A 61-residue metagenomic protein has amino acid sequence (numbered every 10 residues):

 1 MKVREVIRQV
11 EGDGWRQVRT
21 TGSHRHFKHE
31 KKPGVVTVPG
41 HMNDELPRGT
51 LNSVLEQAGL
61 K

Functional and structural regions predicted by a protein language model:
M1-R19, H26-K61: Basic nucleic-acid-binding interfaces
